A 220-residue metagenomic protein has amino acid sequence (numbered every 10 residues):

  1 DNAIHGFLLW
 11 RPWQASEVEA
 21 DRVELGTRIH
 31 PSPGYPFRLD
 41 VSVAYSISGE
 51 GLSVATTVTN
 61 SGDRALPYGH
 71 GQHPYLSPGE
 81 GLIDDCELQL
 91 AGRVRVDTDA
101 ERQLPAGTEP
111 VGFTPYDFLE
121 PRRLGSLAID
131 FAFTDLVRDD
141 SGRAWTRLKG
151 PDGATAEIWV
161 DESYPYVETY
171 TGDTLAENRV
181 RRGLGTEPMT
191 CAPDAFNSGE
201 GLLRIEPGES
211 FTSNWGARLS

Functional and structural regions predicted by a protein language model:
D1-G49: Extended, loop-rich substrate-binding clefts of extracytoplasmic carbohydrate-active enzymes
N2-S16, L124-S198: Acidic/His-leaning functional-site neighborhoods
S16-V23, S46-G51, E80, D84 (+3 more regions): A short, structured loop/turn motif at beta-sheet edges
I29-P31, I47-G49, N60-G62, P74-P78 (+2 more regions): Beta-strand elements of well-folded, non-transmembrane domains
P36-D40, I47-S53, D63-P67, I83 (+2 more regions): Coil-to-beta-strand transition motifs
S53-E87: Acidic (Asp/Glu-rich), glycine- and aromatic
T56, R204-S220: Short Pro-Gly-centered flexible turn/kink motifs
Y75, G81-D161: Active-site/ligand-binding surface loops and adjacent short beta/alpha elements that line catalytic pockets across
